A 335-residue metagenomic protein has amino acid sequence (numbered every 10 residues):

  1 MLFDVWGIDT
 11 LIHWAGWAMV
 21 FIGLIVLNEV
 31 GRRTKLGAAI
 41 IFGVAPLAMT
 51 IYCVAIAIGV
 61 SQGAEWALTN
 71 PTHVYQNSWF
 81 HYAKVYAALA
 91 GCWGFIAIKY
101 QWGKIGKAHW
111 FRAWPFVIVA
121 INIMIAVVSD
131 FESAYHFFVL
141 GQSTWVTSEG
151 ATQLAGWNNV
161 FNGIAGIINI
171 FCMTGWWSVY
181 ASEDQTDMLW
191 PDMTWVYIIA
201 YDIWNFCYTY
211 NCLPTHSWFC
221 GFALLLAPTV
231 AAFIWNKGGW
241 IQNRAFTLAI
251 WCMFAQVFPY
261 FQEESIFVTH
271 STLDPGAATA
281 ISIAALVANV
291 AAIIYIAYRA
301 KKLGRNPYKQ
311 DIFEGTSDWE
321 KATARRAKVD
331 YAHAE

Functional and structural regions predicted by a protein language model:
M1-L2, S61-W79, E132-L154, S265-L273: Membrane-interfacial helical/loop segments at transmembrane boundaries in membrane proteins
L2-W102: An N-terminal, globular interaction/scaffold subdomain
I8-V20, A45, H73-W93, R112-A126 (+3 more regions): Alpha-helical transmembrane segments of polytopic membrane proteins
F21-I25, C220-H333: C-terminal transmembrane-bundle signature of multipass membrane proteins, characterized by strong activation on
G23-T34, C92-G106, T174-D184, V230-G238 (+1 more regions): C-terminal ends of transmembrane helices
V44-W66, W93-Q101, F116-A134, W195-N211 (+1 more regions): Hydrophobic alpha-helical transmembrane segments and adjacent interfacial helices in integral membrane proteins
I105-G238: Generic multipass alpha-helical transmembrane bundles of integral membrane proteins
